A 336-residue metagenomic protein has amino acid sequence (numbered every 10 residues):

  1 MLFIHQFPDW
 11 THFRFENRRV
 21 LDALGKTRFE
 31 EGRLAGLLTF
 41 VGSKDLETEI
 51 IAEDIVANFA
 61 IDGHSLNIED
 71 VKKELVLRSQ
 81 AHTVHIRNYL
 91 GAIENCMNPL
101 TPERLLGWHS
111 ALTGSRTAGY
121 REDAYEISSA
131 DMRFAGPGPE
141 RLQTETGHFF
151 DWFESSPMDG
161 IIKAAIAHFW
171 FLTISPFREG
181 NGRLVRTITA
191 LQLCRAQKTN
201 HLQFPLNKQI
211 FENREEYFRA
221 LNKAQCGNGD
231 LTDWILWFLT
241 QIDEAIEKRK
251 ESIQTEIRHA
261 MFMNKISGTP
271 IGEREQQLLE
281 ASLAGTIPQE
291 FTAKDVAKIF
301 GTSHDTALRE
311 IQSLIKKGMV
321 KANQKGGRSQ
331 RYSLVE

Functional and structural regions predicted by a protein language model:
M1-E336: FIC/Doc superfamily catalytic core
